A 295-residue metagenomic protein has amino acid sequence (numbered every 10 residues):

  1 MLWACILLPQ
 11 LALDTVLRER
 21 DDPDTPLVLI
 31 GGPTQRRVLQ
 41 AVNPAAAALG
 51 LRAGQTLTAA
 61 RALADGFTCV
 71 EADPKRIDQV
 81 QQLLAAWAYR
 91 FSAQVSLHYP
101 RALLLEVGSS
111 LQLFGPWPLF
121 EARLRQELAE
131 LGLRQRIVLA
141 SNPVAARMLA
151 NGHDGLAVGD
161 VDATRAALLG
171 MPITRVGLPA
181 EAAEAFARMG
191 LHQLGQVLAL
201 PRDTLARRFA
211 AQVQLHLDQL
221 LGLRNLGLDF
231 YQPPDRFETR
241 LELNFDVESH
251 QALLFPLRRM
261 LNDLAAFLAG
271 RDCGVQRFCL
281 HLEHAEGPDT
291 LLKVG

Functional and structural regions predicted by a protein language model:
M1-L104, S109-L111, P118-Q126, Q135 (+2 more regions): Residues that scaffold, gate, or flank divalent-cation-dependent active/transport sites
W3-C5, G66-F67, A183, A187-G295: DNA-contacting surface of Y-family translesion DNA polymerases
L17-E19, Q40-A41, P116-P118, R147-H153 (+2 more regions): Short acidic, glycine/serine/threonine-rich loops at helix termini
L49-L51, A163-A199: Amphipathic, charged-and-aliphatic alpha-helical interface segments that function as noncatalytic docking
I77-V80, P116-F120, V213, L253 (+1 more regions): Hydrophobic (often cysteine-bearing) scaffold residues that line and stabilize catalytic clefts of nucleotide/cofactor
A86, G115-V158, Q212-Q219: Structured, non-catalytic alpha/beta "coupling" segments that mediate domain-domain communication and provide generic
F91-S92, L105, E127, G159-A166 (+2 more regions): A structural signal for the main folded, soluble domain(s) of proteins
L97-Y99, D162, Y231-P234: Flexible hinge/switch segments at interdomain interfaces of large molecular machines
